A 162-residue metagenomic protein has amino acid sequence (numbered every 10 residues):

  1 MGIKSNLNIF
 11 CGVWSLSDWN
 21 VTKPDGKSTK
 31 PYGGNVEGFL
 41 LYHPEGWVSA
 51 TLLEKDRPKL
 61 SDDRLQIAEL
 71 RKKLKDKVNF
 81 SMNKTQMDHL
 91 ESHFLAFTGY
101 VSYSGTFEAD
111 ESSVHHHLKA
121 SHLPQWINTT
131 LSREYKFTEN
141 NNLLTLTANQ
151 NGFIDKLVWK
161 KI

Functional and structural regions predicted by a protein language model:
M1-I162: Lipid interaction determinants
